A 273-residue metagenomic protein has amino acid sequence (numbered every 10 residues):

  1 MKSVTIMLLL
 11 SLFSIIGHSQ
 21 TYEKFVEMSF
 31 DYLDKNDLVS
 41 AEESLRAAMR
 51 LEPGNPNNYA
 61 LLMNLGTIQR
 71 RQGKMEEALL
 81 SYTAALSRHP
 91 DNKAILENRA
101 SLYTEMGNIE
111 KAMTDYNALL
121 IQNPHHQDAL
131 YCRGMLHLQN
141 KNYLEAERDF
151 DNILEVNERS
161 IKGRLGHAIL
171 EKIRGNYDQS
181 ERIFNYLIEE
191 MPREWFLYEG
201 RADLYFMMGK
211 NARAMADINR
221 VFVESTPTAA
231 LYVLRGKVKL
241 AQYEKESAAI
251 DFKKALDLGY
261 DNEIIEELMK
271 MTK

Functional and structural regions predicted by a protein language model:
G17-M63, R71, K273: N-terminal leader/linker segments that initiate helical-solenoid repeat arrays
Y22-E23, P56-A60, K93-A94, Q127-D128 (+4 more regions): Helix-start (N-cap) detector for alpha-helical repeat units in TPR-like alpha-solenoids, especially tetratricopeptide
E27, A60-N64, N98, C132-M135 (+4 more regions): Canonical tetratricopeptide repeat
D34-K35, I68-R71, E105-M106, Q139-N140 (+3 more regions): Register position in tetratricopeptide repeats
L51-G54, R88, Q122, V156 (+3 more regions): Structural marker of alpha-solenoid helical repeat scaffolds
